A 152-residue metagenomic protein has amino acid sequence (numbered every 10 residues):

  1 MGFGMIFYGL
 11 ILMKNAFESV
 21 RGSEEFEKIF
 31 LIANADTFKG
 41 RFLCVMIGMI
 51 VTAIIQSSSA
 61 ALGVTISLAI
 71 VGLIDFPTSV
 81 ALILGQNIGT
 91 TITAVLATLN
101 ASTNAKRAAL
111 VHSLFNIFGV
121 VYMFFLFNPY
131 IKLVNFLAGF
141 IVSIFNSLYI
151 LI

Functional and structural regions predicted by a protein language model:
M1, M5, F17-R21, S57 (+5 more regions): Catalytic cores of large soluble enzymes that bind and process phosphate-bearing ligands
G2-I50, L68: Helix-loop-helix hairpins and the membrane-proximal interhelical loops of multi-pass alpha-helical transport proteins
F3, S23, D36, G48 (+3 more regions): Alpha-helical transmembrane segments of multi-pass membrane proteins, especially transporters and channels
I6, L10, I55, L84-T93 (+1 more regions): Membrane-embedded alpha-helical segments of transport systems, primarily multispan ion/solute transporters
L12-V20, T91, V95-T98, P129-F136: Membrane-spanning helices that line or support transport/gating and their immediate boundary helices in channels
E24-A35, L99-I152: Transmembrane alpha-helical segments and their short flanking loops that form helix-hairpins/helix-helix interfaces
T52-G89, T98-N104, L110, F127-N128 (+1 more regions): Membrane-interfacial helix-loop connectors
